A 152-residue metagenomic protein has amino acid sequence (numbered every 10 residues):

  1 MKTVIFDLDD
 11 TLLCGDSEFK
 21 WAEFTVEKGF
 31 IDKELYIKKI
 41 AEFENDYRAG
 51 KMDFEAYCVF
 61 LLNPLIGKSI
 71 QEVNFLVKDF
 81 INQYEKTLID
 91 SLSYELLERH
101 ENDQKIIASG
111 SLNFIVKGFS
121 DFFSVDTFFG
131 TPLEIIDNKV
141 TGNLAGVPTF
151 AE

Functional and structural regions predicted by a protein language model:
M1, F75, N82-E152: C-terminal cap/substrate-recognition subdomain and adjoining C-terminal extension of metal-dependent phosphatase-like
M1-A49: Active-site neighborhood of HAD-like aspartate-dependent phosphohydrolases
L12-D16, G29-K33, L65-S69, K86-I89 (+1 more regions): Short hydrophobic/aromatic-rich motifs at helix boundaries and adjacent loops
G15, I37, K51, E55 (+2 more regions): Electropositive phosphate-/nucleotide-binding environments in soluble metabolic enzymes
E23-K33, D46-A56, E85-L97: Short, charge-rich amphipathic segments
F43-I70, F123-L133: Short, compositionally biased "basic patch" segments
A56-L92: Metal-dependent phosphoesterase signature
